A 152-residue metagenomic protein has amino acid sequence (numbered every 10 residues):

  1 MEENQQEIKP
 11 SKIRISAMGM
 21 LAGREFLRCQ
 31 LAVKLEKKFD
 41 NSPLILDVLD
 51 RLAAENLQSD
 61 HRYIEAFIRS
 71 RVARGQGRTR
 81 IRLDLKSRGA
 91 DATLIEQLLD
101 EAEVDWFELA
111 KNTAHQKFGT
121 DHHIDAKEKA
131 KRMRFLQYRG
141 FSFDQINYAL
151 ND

Functional and structural regions predicted by a protein language model:
M1-D152: An alpha-helical, amphipathic repeat domain used for nucleic-acid recognition, typified by the mTERF helical solenoid
